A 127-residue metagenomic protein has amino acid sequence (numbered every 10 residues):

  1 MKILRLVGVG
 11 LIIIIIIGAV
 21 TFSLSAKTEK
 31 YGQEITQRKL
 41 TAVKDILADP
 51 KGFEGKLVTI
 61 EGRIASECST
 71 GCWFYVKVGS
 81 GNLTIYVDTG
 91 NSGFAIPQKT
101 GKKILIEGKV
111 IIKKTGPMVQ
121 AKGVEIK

Functional and structural regions predicted by a protein language model:
K2-G10, I14-K127: OB-fold and OB-like single-stranded nucleic-acid-recognition modules and their adjacent interaction interfaces
